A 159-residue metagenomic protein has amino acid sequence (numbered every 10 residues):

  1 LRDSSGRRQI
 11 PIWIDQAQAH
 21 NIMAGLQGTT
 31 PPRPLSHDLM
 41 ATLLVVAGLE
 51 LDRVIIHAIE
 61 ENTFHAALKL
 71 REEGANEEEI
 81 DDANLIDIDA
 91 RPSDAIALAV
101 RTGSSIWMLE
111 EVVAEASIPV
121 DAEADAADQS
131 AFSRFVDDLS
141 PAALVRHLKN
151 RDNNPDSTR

Functional and structural regions predicted by a protein language model:
L1-R159: Divalent-cation
